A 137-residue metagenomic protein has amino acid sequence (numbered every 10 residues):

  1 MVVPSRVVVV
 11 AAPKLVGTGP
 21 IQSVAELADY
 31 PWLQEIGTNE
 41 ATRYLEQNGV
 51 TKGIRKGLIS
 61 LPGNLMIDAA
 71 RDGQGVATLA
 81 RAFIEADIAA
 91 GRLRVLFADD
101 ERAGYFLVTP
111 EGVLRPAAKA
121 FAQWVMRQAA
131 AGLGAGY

Functional and structural regions predicted by a protein language model:
M1-Q74, A82-G104, A130-Y137: C-terminal regulatory
A11, T109-E111: Short beta-strand-to-loop capping motifs
R43, L61, E111-G112, A117: Short leucine-rich amphipathic alpha-helices used at interfaces
G104-Y105, W124: Short alpha-helical linear motifs
V113-R127, L133: Short amphipathic alpha-helical coupling segments at ligand-binding clamshell hinges and other catalytic/signaling
